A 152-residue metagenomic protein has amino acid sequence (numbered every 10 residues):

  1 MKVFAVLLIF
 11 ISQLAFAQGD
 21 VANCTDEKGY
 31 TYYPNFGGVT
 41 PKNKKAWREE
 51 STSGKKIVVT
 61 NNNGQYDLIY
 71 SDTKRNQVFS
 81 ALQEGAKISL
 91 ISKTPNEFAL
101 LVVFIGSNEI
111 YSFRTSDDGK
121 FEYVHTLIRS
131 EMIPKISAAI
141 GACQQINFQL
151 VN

Functional and structural regions predicted by a protein language model:
M1-I9: Sec-dependent signal peptide recognition, specifically the positively charged N-region followed immediately by
S12-L14: N-terminal signal peptide c-region/cleavage motif recognized by signal peptidases
A17-T25: Cleaved targeting-peptide boundary
Q18, S53, I136-A139: Short coil-to-beta-strand transition motifs
T25-I69, S107-I110: Short, solvent-exposed loop/hinge segments that bridge or flank secondary-structure elements
V39, L127-N152: Edge beta-strand at a domain terminus
K56-N108, A142: Contiguous, well-ordered beta-strand patches that form the walls/edges of small beta-barrel/beta-sandwich domains
L101-N108, S116-K120, L127-S130: N-terminal export/ancillary region detector
